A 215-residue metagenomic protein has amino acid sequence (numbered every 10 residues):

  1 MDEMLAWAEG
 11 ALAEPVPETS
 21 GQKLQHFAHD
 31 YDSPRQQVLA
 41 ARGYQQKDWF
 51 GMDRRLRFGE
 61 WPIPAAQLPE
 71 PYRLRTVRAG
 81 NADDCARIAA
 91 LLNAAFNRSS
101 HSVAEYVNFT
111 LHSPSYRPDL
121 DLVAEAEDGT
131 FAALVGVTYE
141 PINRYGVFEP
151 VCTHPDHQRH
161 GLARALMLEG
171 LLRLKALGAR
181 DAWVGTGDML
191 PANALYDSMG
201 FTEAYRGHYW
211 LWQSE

Functional and structural regions predicted by a protein language model:
M1-A13, T153, R159-A176, N193 (+1 more regions): Conserved acetyl-CoA-binding loop-helix of GNAT-fold acetyltransferases
M1-P71, H208-W212: Acyl-donor-binding surface of acyltransferase catalytic domains
L24-F27, F148, A182-T186: Conserved hydrophobic beta-strand within the GNAT/NAT acetyltransferase core sheet that lines the active-site cleft
H29, H154, Q158, G187: Residue-level recognition of the GNAT/N-acetyltransferase active site
R35, L39, Y196-D197, F201: Conserved active-site tyrosine of GNAT-family acetyltransferases
A65-H101, T130: Short amphipathic alpha-helix that is part of the acyltransferase structural core
N97-T153: A conserved beta-strand-loop-helix scaffold within acyl/acetyltransferase catalytic domains
M167, M189-A192, L211-S214: Short glycine/proline-centered loop/turn elements that form peptide/ligand docking sites
